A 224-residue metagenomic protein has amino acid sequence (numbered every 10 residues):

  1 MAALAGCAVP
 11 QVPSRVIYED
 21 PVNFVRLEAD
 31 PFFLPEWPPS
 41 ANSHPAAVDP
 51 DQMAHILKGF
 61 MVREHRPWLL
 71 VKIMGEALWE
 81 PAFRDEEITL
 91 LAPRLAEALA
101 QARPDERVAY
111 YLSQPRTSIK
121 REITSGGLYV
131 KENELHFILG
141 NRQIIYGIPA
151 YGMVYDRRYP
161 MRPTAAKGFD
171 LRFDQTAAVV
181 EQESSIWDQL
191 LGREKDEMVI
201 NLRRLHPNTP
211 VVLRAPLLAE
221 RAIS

Functional and structural regions predicted by a protein language model:
A3-G6: C-terminal motif of bacterial Sec signal peptides marking the signal peptidase cleavage site
A8-Q11: Bacterial signal peptide processing site
S14-V16, V108-L112: N-terminal amphipathic/basic membrane-interacting segments and domains, especially the gasdermin N-terminal
R15-R103: N-terminal "first-domain core" detector
P31, L112-R116, T124-G126, E134 (+4 more regions): A mature extracytoplasmic/lumenal domain signature
Q101, S118-E122: Structured, beta-strand-rich domain cores that present glycine/charged loop surfaces used to bind extended ligands
E106, E122-G126, K131-L135, K167-F169 (+1 more regions): Envelope-exposed proteins and targeting segments
I144-I223: Polybasic, proline/glycine-rich intrinsically disordered low-complexity segments
